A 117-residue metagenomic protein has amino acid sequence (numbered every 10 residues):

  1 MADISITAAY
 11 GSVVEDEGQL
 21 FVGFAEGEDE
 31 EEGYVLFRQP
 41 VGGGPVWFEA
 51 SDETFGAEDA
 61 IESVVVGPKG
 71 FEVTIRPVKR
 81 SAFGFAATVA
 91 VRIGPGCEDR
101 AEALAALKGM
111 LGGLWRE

Functional and structural regions predicted by a protein language model:
M1-E30: Charge-rich, low-complexity N-terminal segments
Q19-E26, F48, F71-I75: Generic recognition of long tandem-repeat/solenoid scaffolds
V22, F37, F71-V73, V91 (+1 more regions): Hydrophobic beta-strand residues in large extracellular and virion-surface proteins
E28-E30, T54, K79-S81, C97-D99: Residues that cap or initiate secondary-structure elements
E31-K69: Acidic, aromatic-enriched beta-alpha/helix-loop junctions
E32-G43, A82-G96: Extended Gly/Ser/Thr-rich low-complexity repeat segments, especially those forming or decorating extracellular
G70-T88: Short acidic, glycine/tyrosine-flanked loop/strand segments centered on an H-E-D-like triad
A86-E117: Mixed-charge, glycine-accented linear interaction segment located at domain edges/termini
